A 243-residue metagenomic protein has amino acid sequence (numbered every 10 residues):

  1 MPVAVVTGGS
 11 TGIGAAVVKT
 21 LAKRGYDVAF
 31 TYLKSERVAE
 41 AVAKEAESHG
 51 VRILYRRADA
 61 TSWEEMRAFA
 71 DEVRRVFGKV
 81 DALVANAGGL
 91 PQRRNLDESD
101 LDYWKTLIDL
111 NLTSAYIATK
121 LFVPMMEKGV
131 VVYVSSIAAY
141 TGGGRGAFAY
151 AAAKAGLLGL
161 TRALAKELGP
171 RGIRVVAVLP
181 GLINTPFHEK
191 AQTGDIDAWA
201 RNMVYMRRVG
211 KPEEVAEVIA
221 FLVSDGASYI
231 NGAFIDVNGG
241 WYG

Functional and structural regions predicted by a protein language model:
S10-T11: Conserved glycine-rich cofactor-binding loop
E36, R57-A68, L101, P212-E214: The beta1-alpha1 cofactor-binding region of Rossmann-like NAD(H)/NADP(H)-dependent oxidoreductases
L90-R93, N202, A220, N231-G243: Short C-terminal tail/terminal secondary-structure segment of NAD(P)H-dependent dehydrogenase/reductase domains
R94-L96, D100-I108, A200: Substrate-binding pocket helix/loop in short-chain dehydrogenase/reductase
T119, A153, T161: Active-site helix of classical SDR
P124, K166-P170, S228: Alpha-helical segment proximal to the catalytic Tyr-Lys
S136: Residue(s) in the substrate-gating loop at a strand-loop-helix junction that position the organic substrate next
